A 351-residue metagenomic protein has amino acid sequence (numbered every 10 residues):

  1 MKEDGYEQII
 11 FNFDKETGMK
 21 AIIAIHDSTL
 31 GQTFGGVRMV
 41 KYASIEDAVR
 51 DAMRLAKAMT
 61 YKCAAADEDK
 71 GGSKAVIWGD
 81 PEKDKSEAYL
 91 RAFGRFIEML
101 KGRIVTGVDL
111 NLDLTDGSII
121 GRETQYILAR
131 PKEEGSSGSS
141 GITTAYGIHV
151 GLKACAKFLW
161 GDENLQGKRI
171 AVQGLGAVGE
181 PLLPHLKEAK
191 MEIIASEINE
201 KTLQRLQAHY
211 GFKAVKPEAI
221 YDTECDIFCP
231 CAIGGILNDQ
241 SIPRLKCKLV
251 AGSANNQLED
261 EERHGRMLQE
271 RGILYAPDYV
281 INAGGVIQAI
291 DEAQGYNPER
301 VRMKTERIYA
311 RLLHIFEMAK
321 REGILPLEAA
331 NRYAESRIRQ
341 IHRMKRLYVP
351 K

Functional and structural regions predicted by a protein language model:
M1-E134: N-terminal ligand-binding/catalytic initiation module
C63-E68, R103-V108, W160-R169, P217 (+2 more regions): Flexible, glycine/charged-enriched surface loops at secondary-structure junctions
I104, I193, A214, L274-Y275 (+1 more regions): Hydrophobic beta-strand scaffold residues
P131-G141, I273-Y275, K320-E322: A short glycine/serine-rich beta->alpha loop
S139-C229: Glycine-rich phosphate/diphosphate-binding loop of Rossmann-like nucleotide-binding domains
A156, K248-K351: Adenosine-phosphate binding glycine-rich loop
E200-V280: Rossmann-like adenosine-cofactor binding region
